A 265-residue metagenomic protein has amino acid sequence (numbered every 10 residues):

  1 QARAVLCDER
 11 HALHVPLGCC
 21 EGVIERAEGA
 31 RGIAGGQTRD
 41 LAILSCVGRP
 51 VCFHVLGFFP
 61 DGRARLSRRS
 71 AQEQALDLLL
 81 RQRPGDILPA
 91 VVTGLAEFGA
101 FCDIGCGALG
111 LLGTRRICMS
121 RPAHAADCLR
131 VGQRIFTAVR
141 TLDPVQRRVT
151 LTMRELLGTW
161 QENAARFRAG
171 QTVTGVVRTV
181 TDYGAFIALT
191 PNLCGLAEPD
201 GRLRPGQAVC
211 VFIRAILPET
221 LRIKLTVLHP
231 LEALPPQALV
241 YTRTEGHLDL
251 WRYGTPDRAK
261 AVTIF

Functional and structural regions predicted by a protein language model:
Q1-F265: Single-stranded RNA-binding regions, centering on S1/OB-family and related RNA-binding modules
